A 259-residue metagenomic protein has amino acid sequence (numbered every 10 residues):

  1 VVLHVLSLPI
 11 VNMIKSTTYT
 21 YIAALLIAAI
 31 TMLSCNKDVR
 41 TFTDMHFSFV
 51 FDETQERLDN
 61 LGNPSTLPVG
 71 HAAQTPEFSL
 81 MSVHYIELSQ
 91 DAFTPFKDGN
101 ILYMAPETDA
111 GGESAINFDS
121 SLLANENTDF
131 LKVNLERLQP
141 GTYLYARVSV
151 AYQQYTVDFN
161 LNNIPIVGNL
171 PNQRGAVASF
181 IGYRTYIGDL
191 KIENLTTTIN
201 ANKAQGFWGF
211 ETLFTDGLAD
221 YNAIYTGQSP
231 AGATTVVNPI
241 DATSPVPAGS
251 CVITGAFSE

Functional and structural regions predicted by a protein language model:
V1-N12: Short, Lys/Arg-enriched N-terminal segments with co-localized hydrophobic residues within the first ~10-30 amino acids
M13-A23: Bacterial N-terminal signal peptides that target proteins for export
M32-S34: C-terminal motif of bacterial Sec signal peptides marking the signal peptidase cleavage site
D38-E259: A short, solvent-exposed, low-complexity linear motif enriched for acidic/polar residues with Pro/Gly/Ser/Thr
